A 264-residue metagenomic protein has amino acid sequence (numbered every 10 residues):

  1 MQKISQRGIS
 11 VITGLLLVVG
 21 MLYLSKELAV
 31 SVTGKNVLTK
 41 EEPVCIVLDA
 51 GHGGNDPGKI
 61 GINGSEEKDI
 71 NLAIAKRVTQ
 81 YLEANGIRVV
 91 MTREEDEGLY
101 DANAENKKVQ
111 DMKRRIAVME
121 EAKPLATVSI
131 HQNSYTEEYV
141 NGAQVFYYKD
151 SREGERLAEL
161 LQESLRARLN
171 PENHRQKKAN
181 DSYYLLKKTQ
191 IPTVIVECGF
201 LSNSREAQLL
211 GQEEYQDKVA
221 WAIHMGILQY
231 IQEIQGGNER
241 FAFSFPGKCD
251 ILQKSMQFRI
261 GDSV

Functional and structural regions predicted by a protein language model:
M1-V264: Catalytic-site microenvironment of enzymes that process N-acetyl-hexosamine-containing cell-wall polysaccharides
